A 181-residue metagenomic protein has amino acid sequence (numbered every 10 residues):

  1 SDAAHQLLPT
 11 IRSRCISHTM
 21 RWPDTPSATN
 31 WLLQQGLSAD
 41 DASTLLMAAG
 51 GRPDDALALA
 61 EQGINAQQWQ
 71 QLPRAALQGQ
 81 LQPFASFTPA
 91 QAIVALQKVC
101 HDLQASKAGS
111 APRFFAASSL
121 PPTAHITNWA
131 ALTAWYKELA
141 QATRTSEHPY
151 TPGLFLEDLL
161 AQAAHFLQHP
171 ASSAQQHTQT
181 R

Functional and structural regions predicted by a protein language model:
D2-R181: Charged, glycine-rich active-site and insertion segments that engage polyanionic ligands
